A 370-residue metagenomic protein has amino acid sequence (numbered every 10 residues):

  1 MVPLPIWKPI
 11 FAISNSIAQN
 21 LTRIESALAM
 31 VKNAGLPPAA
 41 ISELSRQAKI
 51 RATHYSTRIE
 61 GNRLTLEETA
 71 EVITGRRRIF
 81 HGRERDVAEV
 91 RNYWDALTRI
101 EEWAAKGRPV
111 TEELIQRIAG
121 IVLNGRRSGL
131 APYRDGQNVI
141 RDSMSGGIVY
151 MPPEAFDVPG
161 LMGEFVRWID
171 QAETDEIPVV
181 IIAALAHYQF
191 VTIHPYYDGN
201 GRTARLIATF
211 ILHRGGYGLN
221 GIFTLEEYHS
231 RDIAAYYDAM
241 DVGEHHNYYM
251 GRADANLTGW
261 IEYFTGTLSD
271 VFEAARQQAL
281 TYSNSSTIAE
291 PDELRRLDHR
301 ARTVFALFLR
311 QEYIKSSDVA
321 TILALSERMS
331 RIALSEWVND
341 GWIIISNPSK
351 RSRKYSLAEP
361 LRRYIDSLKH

Functional and structural regions predicted by a protein language model:
M1-H370: FIC/Doc superfamily catalytic core
